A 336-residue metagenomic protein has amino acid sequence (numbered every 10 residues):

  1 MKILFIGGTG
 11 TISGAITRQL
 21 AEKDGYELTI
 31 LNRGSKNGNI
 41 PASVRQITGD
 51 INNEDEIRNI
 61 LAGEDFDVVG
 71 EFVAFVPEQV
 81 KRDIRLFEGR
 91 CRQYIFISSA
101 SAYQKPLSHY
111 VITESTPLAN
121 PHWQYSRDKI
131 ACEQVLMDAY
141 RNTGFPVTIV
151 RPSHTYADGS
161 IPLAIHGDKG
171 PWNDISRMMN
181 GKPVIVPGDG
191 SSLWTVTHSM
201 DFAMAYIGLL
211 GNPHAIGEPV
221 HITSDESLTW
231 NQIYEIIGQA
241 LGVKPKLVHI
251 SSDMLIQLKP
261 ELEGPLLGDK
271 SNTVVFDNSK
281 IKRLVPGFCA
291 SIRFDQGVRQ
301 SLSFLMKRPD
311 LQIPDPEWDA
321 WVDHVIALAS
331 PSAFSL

Functional and structural regions predicted by a protein language model:
I3-Y26: N-terminal Rossmann NAD(P)H-binding glycine-rich loop of SDR-like oxidoreductase domains
T48-F66, E78-K81: Conserved Rossmann-fold cofactor-binding substructure of NAD(P)-dependent oxidoreductases
E64-V111, R127-D138: NAD(P)-cofactor binding segment of oxidoreductase domains
Y110-E114, A119-Q134, H154, A164-W172 (+2 more regions): Short-chain dehydrogenase/reductase
Q134-A164: Conserved beta-loop-beta element that borders a ligand/cofactor-binding pocket
T143, A157-N173, L209-V220, V243-K244: Glycine/proline-rich active-site loop of Rossmann-fold NAD(P)-dependent oxidoreductases
D174-T197: A conserved pocket-lining segment of Rossmann-fold NAD(P)-dependent short-chain dehydrogenase/reductase
G208-L267, N278, R283, Q300 (+2 more regions): Mid/C-terminal beta-alpha module of Rossmann-like enzyme folds, strongest in SDR-family dehydrogenases/epimerases
